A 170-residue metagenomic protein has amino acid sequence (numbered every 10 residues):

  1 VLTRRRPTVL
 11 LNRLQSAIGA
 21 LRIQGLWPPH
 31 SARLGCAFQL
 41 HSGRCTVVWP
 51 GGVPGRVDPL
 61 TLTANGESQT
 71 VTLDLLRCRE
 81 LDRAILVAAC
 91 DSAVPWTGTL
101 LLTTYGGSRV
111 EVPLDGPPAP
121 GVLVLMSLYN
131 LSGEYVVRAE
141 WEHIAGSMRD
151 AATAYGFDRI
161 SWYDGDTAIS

Functional and structural regions predicted by a protein language model:
V1-R83, V87-S170: Intrinsic-disorder/low-complexity signal
